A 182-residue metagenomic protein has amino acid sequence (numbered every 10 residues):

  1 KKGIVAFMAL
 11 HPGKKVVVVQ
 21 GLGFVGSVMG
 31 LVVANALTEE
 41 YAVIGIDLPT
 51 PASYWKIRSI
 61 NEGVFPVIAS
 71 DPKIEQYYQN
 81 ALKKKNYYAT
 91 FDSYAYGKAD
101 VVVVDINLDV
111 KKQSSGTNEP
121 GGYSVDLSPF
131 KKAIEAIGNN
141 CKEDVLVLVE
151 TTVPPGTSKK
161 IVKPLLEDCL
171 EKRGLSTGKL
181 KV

Functional and structural regions predicted by a protein language model:
K1-L10: N-terminal charged helix/coil linker that caps or initiates catalytic domains
M8, K14, E40-A42, L48-V101 (+2 more regions): Conserved N-terminal Rossmann-fold NAD(P) cofactor-binding segment
G13-V16, D144: Phosphate-coordination loops involved in phosphoryl transfer and adenosine-cofactor binding
V18-G23: Conserved N-terminal Rossmann-fold NAD(P)-binding element of oxidoreductases
V25, M29, A52: Hydrophobic/small residue at the entry helix of a nucleotide-binding pocket
G30, A34-T38: Gly/Ala-rich phosphate-binding loop of Rossmann-like dinucleotide-binding domains, activating on the conserved
V110-V182: Rossmann-like NAD(P)(H) cofactor-binding subdomain of soluble oxidoreductases
